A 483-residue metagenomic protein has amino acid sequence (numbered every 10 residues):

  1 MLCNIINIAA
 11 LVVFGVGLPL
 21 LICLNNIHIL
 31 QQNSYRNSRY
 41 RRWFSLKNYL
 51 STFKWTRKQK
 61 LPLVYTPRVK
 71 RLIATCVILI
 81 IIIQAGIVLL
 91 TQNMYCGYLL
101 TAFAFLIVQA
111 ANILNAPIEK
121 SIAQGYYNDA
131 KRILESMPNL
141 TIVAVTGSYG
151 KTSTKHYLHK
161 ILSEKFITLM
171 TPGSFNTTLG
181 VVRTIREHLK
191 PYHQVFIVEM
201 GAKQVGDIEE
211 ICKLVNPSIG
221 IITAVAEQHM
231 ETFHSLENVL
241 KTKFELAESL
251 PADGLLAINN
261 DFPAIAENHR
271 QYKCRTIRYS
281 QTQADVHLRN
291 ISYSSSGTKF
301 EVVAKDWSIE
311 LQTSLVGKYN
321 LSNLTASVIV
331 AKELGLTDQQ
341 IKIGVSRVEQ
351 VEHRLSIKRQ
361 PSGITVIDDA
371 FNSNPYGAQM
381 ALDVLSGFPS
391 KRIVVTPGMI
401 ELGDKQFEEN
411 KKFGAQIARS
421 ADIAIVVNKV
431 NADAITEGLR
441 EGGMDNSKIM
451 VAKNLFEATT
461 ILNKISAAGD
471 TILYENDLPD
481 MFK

Functional and structural regions predicted by a protein language model:
M1-M94, L99-A116, V330-T337, I343-H353 (+1 more regions): ATP-dependent carboxylate-amine ligase
L2-T75, L79-L256, N260, A264-Y272 (+2 more regions): Phosphate-binding loop of NTP-binding sites
T146-S148, P172-G173, M200-G201, A224-V225 (+10 more regions): Fold-independent oxyanion-binding glycine-rich loops and adjacent beta-strand/coil segments at enzyme active sites
S153, L179, G206, S322 (+3 more regions): Residues that form or flank phosphate/diphosphate-binding pockets in enzymes that use nucleotide phosphates
L158, L162, V181-I185, L324-L334 (+2 more regions): Buried hydrophobic packing segments
V182, I208, F233-L236, L324-T325 (+2 more regions): Conserved strand-to-helix beginnings and helix N-cap segments that scaffold or border functional pockets
P191-Q194, S296-F300, A467-N476: A polyampholytic, Gly/Pro-enriched intrinsically disordered region
I222-T365, S390, K411, A415-I423 (+1 more regions): Acidic, Mg2+-coordinating active-site environments of NTP-dependent enzymes
